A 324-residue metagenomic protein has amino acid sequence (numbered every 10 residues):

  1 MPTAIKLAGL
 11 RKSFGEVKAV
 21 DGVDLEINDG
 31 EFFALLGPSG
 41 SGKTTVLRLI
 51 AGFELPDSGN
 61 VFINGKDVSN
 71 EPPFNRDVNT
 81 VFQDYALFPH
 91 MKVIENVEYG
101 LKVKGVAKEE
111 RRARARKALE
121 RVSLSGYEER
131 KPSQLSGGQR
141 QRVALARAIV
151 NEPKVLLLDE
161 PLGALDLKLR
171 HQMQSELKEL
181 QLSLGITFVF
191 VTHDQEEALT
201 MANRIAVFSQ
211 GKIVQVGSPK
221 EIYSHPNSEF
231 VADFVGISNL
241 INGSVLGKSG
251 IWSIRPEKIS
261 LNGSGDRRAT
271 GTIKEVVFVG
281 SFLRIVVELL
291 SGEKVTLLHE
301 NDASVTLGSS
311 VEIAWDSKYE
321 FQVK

Functional and structural regions predicted by a protein language model:
K6, E26, F62, E312-A314: ABC ATPase nucleotide-binding domain
V23-A34, F88: Pre-Walker A (P-loop) beta-loop-beta motif of ABC nucleotide-binding domains
F32, E71-N227: ABC ATPase nucleotide-binding domains
L36-P38: The feature captures the beta-strand-to-loop junction immediately N-terminal to the Walker
A51: Helix-to-loop junction immediately C-terminal to a conserved catalytic motif
G59-D67: Conserved ABC transporter NBD signature motif
S238, K248-K324: Non-catalytic connector elements of ABC transporters
